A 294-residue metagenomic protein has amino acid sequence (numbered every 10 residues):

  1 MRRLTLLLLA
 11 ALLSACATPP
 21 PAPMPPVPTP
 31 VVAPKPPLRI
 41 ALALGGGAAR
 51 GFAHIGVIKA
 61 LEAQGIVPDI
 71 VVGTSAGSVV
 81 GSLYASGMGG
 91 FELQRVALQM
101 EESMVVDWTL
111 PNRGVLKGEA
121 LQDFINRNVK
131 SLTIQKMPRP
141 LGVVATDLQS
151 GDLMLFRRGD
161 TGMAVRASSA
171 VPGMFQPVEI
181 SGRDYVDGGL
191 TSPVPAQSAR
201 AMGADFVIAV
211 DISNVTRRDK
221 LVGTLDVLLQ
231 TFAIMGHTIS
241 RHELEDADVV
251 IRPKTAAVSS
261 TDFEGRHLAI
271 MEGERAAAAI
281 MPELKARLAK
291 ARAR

Functional and structural regions predicted by a protein language model:
R2-L7, C16-V71, L83-R294: Patatin-like phospholipase
G73, G77: Gly/Ala-rich beta-loop-alpha elbow adjacent to hydrolase catalytic centers
